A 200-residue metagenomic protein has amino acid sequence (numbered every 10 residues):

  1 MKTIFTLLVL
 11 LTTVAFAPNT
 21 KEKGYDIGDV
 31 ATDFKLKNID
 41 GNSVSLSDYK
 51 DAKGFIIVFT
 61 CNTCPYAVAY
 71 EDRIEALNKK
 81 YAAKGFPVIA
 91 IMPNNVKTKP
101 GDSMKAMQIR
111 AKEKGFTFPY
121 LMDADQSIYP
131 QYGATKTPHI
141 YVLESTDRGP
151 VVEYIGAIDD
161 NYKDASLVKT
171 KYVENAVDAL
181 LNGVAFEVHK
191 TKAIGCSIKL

Functional and structural regions predicted by a protein language model:
M1-E22: Bacterial Sec-dependent N-terminal signal peptides
N19-S47: N-terminal "domain-start" segment that seeds a small globular fold
S47-V68, V177: Short active-site neighborhood of thiol/selenol oxidoreductases, capturing the structured segment around
A52-G54, A83-V88, K114-P119, T137: Loop/turn elements at helix/coil->beta-strand transitions in domains of secreted/extracellular proteins
C61-Y70, I140, C196-K199: Short, thiol/selenol-centered motifs that function as redox-active sites or metal-ligating centers
V68-E113, A124-P130: Structural microenvironment flanking redox-active thiols in thiol-disulfide oxidoreductases
Q108-R148, V152: Short, internal strand/loop/helix patches that form the active-site neighborhood or redox-interaction surface
V142-L200: Thiol-/selenol-based redox modules, centered on thioredoxin-like and closely related oxidoreductase domains
